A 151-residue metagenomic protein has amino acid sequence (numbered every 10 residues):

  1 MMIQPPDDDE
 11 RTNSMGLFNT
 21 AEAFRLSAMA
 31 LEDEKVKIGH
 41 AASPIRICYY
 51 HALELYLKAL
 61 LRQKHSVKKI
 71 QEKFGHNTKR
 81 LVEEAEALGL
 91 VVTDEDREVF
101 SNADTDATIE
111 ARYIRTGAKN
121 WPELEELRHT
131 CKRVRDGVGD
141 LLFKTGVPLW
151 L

Functional and structural regions predicted by a protein language model:
M1-E22, M29, H65-L151: Long, charged low-complexity segments
T20-S27, C48, L55-Y56: Amphipathic, well-ordered alpha-helical segments in soluble domains
S27-P44: Helix-loop segments that flank and shape redox-cofactor active sites
A42-R62: Short, hydrophobic, well-ordered secondary-structure elements
